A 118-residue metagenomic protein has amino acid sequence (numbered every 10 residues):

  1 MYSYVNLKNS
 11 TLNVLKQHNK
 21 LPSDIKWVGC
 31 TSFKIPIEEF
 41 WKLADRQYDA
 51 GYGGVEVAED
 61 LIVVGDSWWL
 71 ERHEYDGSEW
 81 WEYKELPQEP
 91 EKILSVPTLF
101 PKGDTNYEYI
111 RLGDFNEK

Functional and structural regions predicted by a protein language model:
M1-K118: Acidic interaction surfaces
